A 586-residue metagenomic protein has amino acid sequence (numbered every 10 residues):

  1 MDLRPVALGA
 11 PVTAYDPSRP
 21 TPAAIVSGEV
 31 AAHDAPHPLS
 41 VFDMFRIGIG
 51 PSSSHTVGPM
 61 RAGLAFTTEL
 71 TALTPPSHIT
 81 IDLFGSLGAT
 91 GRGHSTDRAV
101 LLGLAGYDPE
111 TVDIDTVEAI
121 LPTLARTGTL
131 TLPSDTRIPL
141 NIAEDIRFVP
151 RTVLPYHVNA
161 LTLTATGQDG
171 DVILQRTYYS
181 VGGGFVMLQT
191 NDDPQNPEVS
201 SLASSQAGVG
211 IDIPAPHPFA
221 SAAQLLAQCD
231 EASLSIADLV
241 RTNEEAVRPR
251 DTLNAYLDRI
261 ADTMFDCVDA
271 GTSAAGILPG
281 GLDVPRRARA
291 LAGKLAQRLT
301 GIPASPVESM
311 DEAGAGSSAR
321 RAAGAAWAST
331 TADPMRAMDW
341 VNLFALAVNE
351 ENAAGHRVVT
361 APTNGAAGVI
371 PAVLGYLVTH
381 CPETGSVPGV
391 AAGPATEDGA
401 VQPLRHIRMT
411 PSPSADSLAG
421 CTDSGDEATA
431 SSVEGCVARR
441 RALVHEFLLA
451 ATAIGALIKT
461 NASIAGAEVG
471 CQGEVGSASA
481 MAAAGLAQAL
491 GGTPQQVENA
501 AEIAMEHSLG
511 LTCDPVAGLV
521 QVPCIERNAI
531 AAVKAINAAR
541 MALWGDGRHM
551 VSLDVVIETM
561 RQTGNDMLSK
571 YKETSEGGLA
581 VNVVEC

Functional and structural regions predicted by a protein language model:
P5, Y15-P22, I302-A326, G385-A438: Intrinsically disordered, low-complexity domain-flanking/linker segments in eukaryotic proteins, enriched
A32-I49, A65, H78, L83: N-terminal signal-anchor module of multipass membrane proteins
F45-A65, A353-Y376, V469-A480: Conserved phosphate/anionic-ligand binding catalytic regions in large, soluble enzymes, centered on
S54-T71, P371-E383, E434-V437, A483-G491: Alpha-helical support elements that line or immediately flank enzyme active sites and cofactor-binding pockets
P75-G85, V387-G389, G393, E397-M409 (+5 more regions): Beta-strand segments within the central parallel beta-sheet cores of soluble alpha/beta enzyme folds
L83, S479, A484-C586: Functionally critical mobile loop/hinge segments
P109-W327, W340: C-terminal regulatory domains involved in ligand/effector binding and gene-expression control
R250-P388, G435-G466, G470, G578-C586: Accessory "access/gating" subregions that flank catalytic or transport cores
